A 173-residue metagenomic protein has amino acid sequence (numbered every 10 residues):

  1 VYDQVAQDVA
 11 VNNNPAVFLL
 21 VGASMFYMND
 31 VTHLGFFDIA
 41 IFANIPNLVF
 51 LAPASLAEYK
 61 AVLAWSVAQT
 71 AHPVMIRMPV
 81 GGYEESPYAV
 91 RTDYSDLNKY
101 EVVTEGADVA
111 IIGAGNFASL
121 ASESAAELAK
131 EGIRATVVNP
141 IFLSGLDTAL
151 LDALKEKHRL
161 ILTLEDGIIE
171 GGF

Functional and structural regions predicted by a protein language model:
V1-A110, A118-S119, A135: Conserved thiamine diphosphate
V21, A114-N116, P140, D166: Cofactor-binding loop segments of dinucleotide-utilizing enzymes, especially the Rossmann-like FAD- and NAD(P)+-binding
A71, H158-R159: Short, high-confidence coil segments that cap the C-terminus of an alpha-helix and link into the following beta-strand
S86-P87, L146-T148, F173: Short, charged, surface-exposed secondary-structure boundary motifs
A110-I112, L162: Conserved beta-strand elements of the Class I
S122-K157: Generic long, charged, amphipathic alpha-helical segments
L143, I168-G172: Acidic, metal-coordinating catalytic cores used for nucleic-acid/nucleotide bond scission and strand-transfer chemistry
R159-D166: Acidic beta-strand-to-loop metal/phosphate-binding motif
